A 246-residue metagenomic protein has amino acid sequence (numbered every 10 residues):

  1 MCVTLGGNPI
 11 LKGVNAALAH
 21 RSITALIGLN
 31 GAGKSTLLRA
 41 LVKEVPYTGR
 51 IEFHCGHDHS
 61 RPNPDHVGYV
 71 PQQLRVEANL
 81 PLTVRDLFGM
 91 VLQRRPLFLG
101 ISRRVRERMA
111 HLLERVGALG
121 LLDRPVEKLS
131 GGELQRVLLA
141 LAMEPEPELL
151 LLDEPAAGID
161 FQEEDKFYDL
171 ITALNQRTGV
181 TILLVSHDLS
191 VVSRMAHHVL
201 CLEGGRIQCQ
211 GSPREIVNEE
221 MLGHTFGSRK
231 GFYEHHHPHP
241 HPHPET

Functional and structural regions predicted by a protein language model:
R103-L121: Conserved ABC ATPase "signature" region
P125-L129: Conserved ABC ATPase signature
E146: Conserved catalytic motifs of ABC-family nucleotide-binding domains
L150-D153: Catalytic Walker B motif of ABC-type/P-loop ATPase nucleotide-binding domains
S186-H187: H-loop/switch region of ABC-family ATPase nucleotide-binding domains
V199-S212: H-loop (His-switch) and adjacent beta-strand-loop-beta switch element of ABC-type ATPase nucleotide-binding domains
N218-T246: ABC ATPase nucleotide-binding domains
